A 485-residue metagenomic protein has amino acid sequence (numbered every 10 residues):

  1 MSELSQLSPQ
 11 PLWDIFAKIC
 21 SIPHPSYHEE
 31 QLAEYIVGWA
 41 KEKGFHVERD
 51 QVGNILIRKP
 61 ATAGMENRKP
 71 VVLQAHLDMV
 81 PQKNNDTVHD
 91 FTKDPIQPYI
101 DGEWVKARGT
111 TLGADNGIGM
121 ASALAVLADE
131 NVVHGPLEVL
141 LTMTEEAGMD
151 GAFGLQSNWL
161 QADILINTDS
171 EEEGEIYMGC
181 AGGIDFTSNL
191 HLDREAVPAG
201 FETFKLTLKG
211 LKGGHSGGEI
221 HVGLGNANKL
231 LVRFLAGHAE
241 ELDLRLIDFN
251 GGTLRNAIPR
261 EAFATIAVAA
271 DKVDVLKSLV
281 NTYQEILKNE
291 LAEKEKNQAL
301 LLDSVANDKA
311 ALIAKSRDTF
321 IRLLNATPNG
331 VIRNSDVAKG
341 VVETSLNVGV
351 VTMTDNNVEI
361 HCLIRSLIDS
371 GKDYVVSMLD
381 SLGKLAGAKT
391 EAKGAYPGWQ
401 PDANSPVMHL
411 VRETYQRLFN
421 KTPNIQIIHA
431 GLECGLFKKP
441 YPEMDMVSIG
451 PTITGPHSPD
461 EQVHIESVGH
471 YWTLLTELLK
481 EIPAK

Functional and structural regions predicted by a protein language model:
S2-E103: Acidic/His- and Gly-rich active-site-bordering loop/insert found across diverse amide/peptide-bond hydrolases
L12, D336, E343-N356, L363 (+1 more regions): Zn-dependent metallopeptidase/amidohydrolase metal-coordination segment
P23, E103-K106, E146-A147, G154-R365: Midchain, well-structured core segments that form catalytic/ion-binding scaffolds
M65-A147, A152-D163, P328-S335, G340-V342 (+1 more regions): Active-site metal-coordination/substrate-binding segment of hydrolases, especially metallo-dependent peptidases
L77-M79, W104, L140-G148, S170-E173 (+3 more regions): Acidic, glycine-rich active-site loops and adjacent beta-strand->loop/helix elements that engage anionic groups
N158, L224-E241, K272-V273, T319-N325 (+5 more regions): His/Asp/Glu-rich mid-to-C-terminal helical/loop segments that flank catalytic regions of hydrolases
N226-N228, R233-F249, P401-M444: Active-site-adjacent substrate-binding region of metalloamidase/peptidase-like peptide-processing proteins
V341-A430: Substrate-recognition/cap regions that form aromatic- and gly/pro-loop-enriched pockets for small-molecule ligands
